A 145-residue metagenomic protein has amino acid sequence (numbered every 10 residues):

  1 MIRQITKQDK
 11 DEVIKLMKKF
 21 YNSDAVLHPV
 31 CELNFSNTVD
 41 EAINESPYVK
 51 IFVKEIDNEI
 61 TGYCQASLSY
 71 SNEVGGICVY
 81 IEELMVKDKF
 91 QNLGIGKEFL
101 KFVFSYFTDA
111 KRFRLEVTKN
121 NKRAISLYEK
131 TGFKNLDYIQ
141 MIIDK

Functional and structural regions predicted by a protein language model:
M1-K15: A short beta-loop-alpha structural element at the N-terminal edge of CoA-dependent acyl/N-acetyltransferase catalytic
Y21-D40: Conserved GNAT-fold acetyl-CoA-binding loop/helix
E41-V53: A short helix-loop-beta-strand connector motif used in the catalytic cores of GNAT acetyltransferases and, in some
V53, E59-L68, M85: Conserved beta-strand in the GNAT
F90-F102: Conserved acetyl-CoA pyrophosphate-binding loop and the N-cap/start of the following alpha-helix in GNAT-like
K97, K119-D137: Conserved active-site alpha-helix within GNAT-family acetyltransferase domains
L100, F107-V117: Conserved GNAT acetyl-CoA-binding A-motif
R114-I125, I142-K145: Conserved beta-strand-loop-alpha-helix junction that forms the acyl-donor binding cleft
